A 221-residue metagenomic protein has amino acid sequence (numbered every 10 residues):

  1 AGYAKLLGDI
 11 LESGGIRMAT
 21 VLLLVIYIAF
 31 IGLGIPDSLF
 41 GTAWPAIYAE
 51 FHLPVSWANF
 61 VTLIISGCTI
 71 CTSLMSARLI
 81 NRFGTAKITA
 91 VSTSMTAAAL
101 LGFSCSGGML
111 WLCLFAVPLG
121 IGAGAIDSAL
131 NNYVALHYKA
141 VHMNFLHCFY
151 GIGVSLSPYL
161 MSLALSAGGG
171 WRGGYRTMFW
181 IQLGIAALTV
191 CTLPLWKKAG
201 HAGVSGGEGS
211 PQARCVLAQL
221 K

Functional and structural regions predicted by a protein language model:
I28-P45: Extracytoplasmic
S38, S66-I70, L74, S155: Residue-level signature of mid-helix packing/kink "hotspots" within the transmembrane helices of 12-pass Major
H52, G84, C105-G107: Helix-breaking motifs and short loop linkers at transmembrane-helix boundaries and internal kinks in secondary membrane
S73-F103: Conserved MFS/SLC helix-loop-helix module at the cytosolic interface between two early adjacent transmembrane helices
S76, L156-L165: Small-residue (Gly/Pro/Ala) motifs that create kinks and tight helix-helix packing interfaces
L110-P118: Paired small-residue
V117-C148: Cytoplasmic helix-loop-helix junction between adjacent transmembrane helices in 12-TM secondary transporters
Y175-C191: Symmetry-related core transmembrane helices of the 12-TM Major Facilitator Superfamily/SLC fold
